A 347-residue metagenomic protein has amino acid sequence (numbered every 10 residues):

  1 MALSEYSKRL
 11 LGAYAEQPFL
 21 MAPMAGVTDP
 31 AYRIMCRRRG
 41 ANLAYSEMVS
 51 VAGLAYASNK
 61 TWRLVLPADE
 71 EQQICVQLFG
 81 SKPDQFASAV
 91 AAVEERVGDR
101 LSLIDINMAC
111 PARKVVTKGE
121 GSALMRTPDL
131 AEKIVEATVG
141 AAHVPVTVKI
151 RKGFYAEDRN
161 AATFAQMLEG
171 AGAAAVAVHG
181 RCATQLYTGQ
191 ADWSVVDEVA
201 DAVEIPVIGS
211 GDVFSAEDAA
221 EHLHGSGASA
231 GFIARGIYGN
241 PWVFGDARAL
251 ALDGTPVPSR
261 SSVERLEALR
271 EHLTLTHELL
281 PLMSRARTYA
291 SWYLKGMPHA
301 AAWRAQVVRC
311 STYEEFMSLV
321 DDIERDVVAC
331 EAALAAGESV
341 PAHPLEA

Functional and structural regions predicted by a protein language model:
M1-L20, A25, P30-A31, A141-H143 (+4 more regions): Alpha/beta catalytic cores of nucleotide-metabolism and tRNA/nucleoside-modifying enzymes
A2-A13, M24-D99: Glycine-rich, positively charged N-terminal anion/phosphate-binding segment
S7-L20, L54-Q73, C110-E120, V139-T147 (+1 more regions): N-terminal small/glycine-rich loop or linker at the start of catalytic domains across soluble metabolic enzymes
Q17-V27, I74-F86, L124-M125, I150-A161: Active-site mouth loops of central-metabolism enzymes
F19-P23, A44-S46, I74-L78, I104-I106 (+4 more regions): Hydrophobic faces of well-ordered beta-strands that scaffold small-molecule active sites in alpha/beta enzyme cores
M24-G26, V49-V51, F79-S81, A109-P111 (+4 more regions): Active-site beta-loop-alpha junctions enriched in small/polar residues
A87-E120, T127-I205: Alpha/beta enzyme core
